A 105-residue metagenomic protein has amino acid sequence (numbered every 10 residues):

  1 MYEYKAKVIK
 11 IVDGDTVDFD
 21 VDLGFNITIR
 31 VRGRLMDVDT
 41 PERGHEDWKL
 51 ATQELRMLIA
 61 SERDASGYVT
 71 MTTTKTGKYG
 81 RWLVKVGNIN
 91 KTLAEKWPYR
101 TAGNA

Functional and structural regions predicted by a protein language model:
M1-A105: Small beta-barrel nucleic-acid-binding modules, primarily SNase/OB-fold domains and secondarily Tudor-like barrels
